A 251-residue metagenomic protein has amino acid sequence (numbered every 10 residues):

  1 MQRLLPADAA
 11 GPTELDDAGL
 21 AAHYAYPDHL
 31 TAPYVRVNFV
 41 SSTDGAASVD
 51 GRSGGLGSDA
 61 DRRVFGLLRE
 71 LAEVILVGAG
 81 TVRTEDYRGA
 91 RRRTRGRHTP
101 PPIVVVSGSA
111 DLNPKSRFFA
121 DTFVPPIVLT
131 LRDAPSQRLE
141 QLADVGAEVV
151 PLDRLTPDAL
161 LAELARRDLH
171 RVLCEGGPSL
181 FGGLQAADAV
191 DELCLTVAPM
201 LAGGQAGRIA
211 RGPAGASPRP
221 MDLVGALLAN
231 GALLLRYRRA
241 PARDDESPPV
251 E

Functional and structural regions predicted by a protein language model:
M1-E251: Enzymes that bind and transform nitrogen-containing heteroaromatic metabolites
